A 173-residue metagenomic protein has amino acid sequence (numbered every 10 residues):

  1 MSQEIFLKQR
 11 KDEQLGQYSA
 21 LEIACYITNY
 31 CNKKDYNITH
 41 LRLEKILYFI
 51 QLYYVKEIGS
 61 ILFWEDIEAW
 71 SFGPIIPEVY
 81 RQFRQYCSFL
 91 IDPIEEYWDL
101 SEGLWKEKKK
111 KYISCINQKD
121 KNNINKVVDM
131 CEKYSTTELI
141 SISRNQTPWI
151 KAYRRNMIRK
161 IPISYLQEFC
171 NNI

Functional and structural regions predicted by a protein language model:
M1-I173: Domain-edge interaction signal
